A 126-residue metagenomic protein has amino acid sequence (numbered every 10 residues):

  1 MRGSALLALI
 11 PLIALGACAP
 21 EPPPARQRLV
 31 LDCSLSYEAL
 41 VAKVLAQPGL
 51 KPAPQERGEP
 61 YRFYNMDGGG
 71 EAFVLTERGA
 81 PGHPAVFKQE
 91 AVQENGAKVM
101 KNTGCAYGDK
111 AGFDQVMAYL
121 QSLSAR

Functional and structural regions predicted by a protein language model:
M1-L7: Bacterial N-terminal signal peptides that target proteins for export
L7-A14: Bacterial N-terminal signal peptides
A19-P81: N-terminal secretory signal peptides
D67, E77-G79, A91-E94, N102-A106 (+1 more regions): A mature extracytoplasmic/lumenal domain signature
G82-K88, V99: Short, surface-exposed coil-to-beta transition loops
K88-G96, L123: A short, surface-exposed beta-strand/turn
V99-R126: C-terminal partner/receptor-binding element of secreted or periplasmic proteins
